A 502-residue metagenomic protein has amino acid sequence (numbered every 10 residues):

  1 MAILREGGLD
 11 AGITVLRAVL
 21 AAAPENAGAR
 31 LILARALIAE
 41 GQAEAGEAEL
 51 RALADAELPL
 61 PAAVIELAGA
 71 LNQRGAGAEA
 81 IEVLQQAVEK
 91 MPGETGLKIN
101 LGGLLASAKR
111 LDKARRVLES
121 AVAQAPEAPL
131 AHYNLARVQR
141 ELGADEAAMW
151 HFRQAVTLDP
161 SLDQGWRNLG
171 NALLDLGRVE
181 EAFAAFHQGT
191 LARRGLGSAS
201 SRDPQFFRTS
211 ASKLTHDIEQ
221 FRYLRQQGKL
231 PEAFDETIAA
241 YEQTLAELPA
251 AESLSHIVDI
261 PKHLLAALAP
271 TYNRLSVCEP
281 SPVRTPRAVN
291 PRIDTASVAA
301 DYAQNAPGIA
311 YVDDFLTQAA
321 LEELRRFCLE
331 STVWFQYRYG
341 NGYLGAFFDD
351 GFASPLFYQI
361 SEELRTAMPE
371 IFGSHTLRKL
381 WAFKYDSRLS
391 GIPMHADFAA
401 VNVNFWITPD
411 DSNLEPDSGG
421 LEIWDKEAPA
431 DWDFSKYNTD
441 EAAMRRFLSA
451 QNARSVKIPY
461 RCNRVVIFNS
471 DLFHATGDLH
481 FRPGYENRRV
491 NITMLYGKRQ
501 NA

Functional and structural regions predicted by a protein language model:
M1, G28-R35, A39, A62-Q73 (+3 more regions): Conserved alpha-helical positions within TPR/SEL1-like repeat arrays
A18-R35, R193-A199: Short, charge-rich amphipathic alpha-helical segments embedded in non-transmembrane helical bundles/solenoids
L20, A54-D55, V88, V122 (+3 more regions): A conserved position within tetratricopeptide repeats
D175, A182-V465, D471-A502: Fe(II)/2-oxoglutarate oxygenase catalytic core
